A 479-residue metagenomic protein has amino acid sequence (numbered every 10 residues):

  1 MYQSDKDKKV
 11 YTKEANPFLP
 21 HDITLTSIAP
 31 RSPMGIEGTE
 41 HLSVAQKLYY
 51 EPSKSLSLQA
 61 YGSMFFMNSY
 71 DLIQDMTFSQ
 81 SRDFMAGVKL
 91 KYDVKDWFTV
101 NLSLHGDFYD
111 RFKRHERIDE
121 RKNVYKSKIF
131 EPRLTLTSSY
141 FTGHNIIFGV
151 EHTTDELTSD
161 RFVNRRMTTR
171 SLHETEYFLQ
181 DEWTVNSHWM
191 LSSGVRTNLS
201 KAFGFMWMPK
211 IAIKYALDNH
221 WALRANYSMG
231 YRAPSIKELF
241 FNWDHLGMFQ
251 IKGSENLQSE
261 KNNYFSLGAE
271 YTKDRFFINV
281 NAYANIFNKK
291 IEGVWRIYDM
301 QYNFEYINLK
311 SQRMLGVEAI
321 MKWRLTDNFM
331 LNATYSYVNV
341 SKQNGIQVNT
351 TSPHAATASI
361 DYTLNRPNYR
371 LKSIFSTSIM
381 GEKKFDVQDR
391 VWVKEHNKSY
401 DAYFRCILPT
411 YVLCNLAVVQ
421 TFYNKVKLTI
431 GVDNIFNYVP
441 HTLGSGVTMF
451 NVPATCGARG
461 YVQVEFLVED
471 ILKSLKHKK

Functional and structural regions predicted by a protein language model:
M1-S81: Periplasmic-side early beta-strands and strand-to-turn transitions of outer-membrane beta-barrels
Y2-K6, M64-N68, G106-D110, H152-T158 (+11 more regions): Transmembrane beta-strands of outer-membrane beta-barrel pores
D5-T12, L331, I379-Q388, V393-E395 (+1 more regions): C-terminal beta-signal and adjacent terminal beta-strands/loops of Gram-negative outer-membrane beta-barrel proteins
A45, I129-L136, R170, E174-F178 (+5 more regions): Outer membrane beta-barrel strand-and-loop segments of large Gram-negative receptors, especially TonB-dependent
Y49-F66, S81-F203, K214-A216, Y271 (+2 more regions): Face-selective signature of the C-terminal outer-membrane beta-barrel domain
E51-S55, D93-W97, S139-G143, N186-M190 (+12 more regions): Outer-membrane beta-barrel channels and translocator barrels
F108-D110, E156, K201-M206, Y215 (+4 more regions): Surface-exposed extracellular loop regions of Gram-negative outer-membrane beta-barrel proteins, predominantly
T184-S187, A284-I286, I307-Q388, L472-S474: Gram-negative outer-membrane beta-barrel transporters
